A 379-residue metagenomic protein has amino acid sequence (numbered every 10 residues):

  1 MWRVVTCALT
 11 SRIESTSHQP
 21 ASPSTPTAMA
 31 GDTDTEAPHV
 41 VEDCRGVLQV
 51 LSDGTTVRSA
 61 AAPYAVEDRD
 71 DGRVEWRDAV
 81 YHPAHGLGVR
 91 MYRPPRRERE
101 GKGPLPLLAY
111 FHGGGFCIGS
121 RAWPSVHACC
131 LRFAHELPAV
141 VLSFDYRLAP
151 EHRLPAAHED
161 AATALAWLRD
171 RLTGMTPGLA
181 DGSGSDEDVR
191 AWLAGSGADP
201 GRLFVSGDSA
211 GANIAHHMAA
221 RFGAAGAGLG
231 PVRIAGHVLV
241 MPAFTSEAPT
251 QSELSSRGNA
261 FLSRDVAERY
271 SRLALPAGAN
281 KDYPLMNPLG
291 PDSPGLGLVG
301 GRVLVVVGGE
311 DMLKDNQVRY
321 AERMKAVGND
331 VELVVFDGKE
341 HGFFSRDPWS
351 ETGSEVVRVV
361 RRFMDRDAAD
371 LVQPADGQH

Functional and structural regions predicted by a protein language model:
M1-T27, P94: Intrinsically disordered, low-complexity basic segments at termini and long loops, enriched in Pro/Gly and/or Arg/Ser
A30-H379: Alpha/beta-hydrolase superfamily serine-hydrolase fold, recognizing
